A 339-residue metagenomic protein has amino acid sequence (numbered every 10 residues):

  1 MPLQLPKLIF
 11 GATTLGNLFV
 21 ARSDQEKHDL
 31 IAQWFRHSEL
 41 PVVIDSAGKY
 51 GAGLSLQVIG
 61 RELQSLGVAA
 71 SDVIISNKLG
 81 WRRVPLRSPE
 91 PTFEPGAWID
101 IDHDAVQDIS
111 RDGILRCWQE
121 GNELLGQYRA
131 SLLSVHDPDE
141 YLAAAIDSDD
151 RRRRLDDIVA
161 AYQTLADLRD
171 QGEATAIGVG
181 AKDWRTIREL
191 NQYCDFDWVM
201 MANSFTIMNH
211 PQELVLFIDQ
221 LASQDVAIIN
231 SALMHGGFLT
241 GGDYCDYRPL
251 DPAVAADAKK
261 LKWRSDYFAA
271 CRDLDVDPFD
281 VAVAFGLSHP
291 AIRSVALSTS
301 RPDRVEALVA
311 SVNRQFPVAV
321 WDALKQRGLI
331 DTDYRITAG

Functional and structural regions predicted by a protein language model:
M1-E90: N-terminal binding-site loop/beta-alpha segment at the start of enzyme catalytic domains that lines or forms
P2, R36, L63-A70, L125-Q127 (+2 more regions): Acidic (Asp/Glu)-rich catalytic clusters
T13-Q25, I99-L115: Active-site mouth loops of central-metabolism enzymes
E26, Q119, E123, A130-S131 (+1 more regions): Beta/alpha (TIM)-barrel catalytic core signal, keyed to glycine-rich beta->alpha loops juxtaposed to Asp/Glu that bind
L86-A97, G242-Y247: Short, flexible, mixed-charge acidic loops at enzyme active sites
E94-H103, S148-R151: A solvent-exposed, charged loop/short amphipathic helix patch at secondary-structure junctions
Q107-R129: An active-site-proximal structural segment forming one wall of the substrate-binding cleft that immediately precedes
